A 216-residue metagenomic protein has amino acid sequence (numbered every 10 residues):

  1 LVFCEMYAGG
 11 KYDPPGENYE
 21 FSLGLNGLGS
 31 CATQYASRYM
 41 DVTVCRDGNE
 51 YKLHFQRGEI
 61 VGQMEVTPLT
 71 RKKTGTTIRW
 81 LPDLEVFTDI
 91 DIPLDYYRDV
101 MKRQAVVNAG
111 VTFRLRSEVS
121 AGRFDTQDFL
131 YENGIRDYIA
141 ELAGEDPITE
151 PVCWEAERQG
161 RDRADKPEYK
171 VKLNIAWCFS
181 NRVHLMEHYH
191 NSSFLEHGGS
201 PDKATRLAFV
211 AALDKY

Functional and structural regions predicted by a protein language model:
L1, C31-Y35, A204, A208: Short amphipathic alpha-helical face segments that pack within enzyme cores and frequently flank/anchor catalytic
F3, R38-D41, H197-K203: A broad, low-specificity signal for short, low-complexity segments enriched in glycine/proline and polar/charged
F3-A8, R79, R206, V210 (+1 more regions): Amphipathic, well-packed alpha-helical segments that form the structural scaffold of globular domains
F3-Y12, G75-T77, N174-E187: Active-site-adjacent bridging/hinge elements
E5, G9-A143: GHKL-type ATPase core
D95, K102-Q104, G110-Y216: GHKL/Histidine-kinase-like ATPase module
